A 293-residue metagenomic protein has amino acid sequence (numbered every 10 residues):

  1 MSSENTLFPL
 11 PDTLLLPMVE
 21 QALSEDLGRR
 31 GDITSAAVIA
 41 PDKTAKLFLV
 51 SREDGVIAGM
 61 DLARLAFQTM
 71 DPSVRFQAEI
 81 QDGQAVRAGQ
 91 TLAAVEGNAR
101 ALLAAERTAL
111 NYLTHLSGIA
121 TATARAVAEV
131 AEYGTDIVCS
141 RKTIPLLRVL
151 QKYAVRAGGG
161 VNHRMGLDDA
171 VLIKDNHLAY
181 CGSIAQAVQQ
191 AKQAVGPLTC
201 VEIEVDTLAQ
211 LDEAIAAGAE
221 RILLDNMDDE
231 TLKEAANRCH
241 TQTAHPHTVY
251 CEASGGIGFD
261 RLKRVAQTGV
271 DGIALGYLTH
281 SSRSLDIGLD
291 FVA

Functional and structural regions predicted by a protein language model:
S2-A217, R221, K233-R238, V249-E252 (+2 more regions): Acidic/glycine-rich phosphate/pyrophosphate-binding loops and surrounding catalytic core that coordinate Mg2+
R221-D229: Extended hydrophobic secondary-structure segments
N226, G255, Y277-L278: Short secondary-structure boundary segments
Q242-Y250, V292-A293: Short acidic, glycine/proline-enriched helix-loop-strand junctions
S281-A293: Short, basic/aromatic-enriched C-terminal tail that caps enzymatic domains
